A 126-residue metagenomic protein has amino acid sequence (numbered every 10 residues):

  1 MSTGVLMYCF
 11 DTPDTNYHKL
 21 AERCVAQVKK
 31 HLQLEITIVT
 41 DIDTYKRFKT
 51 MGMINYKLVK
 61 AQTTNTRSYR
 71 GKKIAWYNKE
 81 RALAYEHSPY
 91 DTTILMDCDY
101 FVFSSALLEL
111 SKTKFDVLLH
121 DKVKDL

Functional and structural regions predicted by a protein language model:
M1-L126: Glycosyltransferase catalytic domains, chiefly GT-A lineage
